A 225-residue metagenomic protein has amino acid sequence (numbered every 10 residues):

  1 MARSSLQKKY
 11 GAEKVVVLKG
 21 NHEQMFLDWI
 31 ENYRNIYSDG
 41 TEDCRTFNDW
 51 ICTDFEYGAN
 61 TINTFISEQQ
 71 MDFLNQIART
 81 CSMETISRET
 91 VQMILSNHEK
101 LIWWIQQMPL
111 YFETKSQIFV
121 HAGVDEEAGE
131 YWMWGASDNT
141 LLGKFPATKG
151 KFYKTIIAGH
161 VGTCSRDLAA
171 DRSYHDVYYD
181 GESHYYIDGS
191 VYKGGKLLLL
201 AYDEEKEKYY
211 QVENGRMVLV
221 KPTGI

Functional and structural regions predicted by a protein language model:
M1-A2, Y33-I36, G135-D138, S173-V177 (+1 more regions): Glycine-rich, phosphate-binding/catalytic loops in enzymes
M1-I51: Core catalytic region of metal-dependent phosphoesterases/phosphodiesterases, especially metallo-beta-lactamase-like
Y10-K14, R166-S173, E204: Short, charged helix-to-loop "capping" segments that act as catalytic/coupling loops
E23-M25, D125, M217: Surface-exposed, flexible loop/turn segments at secondary-structure boundaries
I36-I62, K206-V212: A polyampholytic, Gly/Pro-enriched intrinsically disordered region
E56, I62-T64, E68-Y185, S190-G195: Acidic, His/Gly-enriched loop-helix segments that form or flank divalent-metal centers in metallo-dependent hydrolases
D180-I225: Binuclear metal-dependent phosphoesterase catalytic core
